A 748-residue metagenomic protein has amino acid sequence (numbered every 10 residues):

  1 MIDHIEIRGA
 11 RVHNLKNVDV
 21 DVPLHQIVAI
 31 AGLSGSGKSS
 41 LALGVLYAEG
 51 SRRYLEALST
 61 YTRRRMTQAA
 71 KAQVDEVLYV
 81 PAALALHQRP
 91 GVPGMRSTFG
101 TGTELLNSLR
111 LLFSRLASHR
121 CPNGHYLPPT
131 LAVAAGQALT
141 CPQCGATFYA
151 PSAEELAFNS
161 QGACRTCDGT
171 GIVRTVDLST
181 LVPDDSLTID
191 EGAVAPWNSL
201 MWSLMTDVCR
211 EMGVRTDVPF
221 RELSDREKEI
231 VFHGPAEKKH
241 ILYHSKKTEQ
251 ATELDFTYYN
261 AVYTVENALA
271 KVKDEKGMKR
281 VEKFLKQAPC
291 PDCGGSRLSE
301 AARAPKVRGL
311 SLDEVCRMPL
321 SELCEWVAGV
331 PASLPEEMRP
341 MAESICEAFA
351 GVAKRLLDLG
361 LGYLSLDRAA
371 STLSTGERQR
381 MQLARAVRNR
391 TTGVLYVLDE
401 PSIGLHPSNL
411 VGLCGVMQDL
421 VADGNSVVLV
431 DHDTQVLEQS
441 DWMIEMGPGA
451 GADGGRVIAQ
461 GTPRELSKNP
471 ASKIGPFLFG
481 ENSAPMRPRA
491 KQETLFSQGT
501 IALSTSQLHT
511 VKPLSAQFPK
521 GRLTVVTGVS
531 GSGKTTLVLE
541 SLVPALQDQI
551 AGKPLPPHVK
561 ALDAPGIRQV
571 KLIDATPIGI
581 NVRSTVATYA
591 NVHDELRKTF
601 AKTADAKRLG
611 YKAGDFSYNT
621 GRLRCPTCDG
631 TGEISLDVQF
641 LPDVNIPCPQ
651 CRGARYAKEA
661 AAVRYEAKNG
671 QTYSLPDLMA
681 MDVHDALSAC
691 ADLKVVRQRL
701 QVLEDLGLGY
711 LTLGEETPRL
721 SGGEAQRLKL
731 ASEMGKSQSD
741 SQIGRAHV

Functional and structural regions predicted by a protein language model:
M1-R745: Conserved phosphate-binding elements of NTP-dependent enzyme cores
